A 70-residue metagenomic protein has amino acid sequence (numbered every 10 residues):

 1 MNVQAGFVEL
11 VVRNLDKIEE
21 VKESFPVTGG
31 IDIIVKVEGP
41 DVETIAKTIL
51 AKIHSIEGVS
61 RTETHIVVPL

Functional and structural regions predicted by a protein language model:
M1-L70: A compositional/biophysical signature of low hydrophobicity enriched in polar/charged and small residues
